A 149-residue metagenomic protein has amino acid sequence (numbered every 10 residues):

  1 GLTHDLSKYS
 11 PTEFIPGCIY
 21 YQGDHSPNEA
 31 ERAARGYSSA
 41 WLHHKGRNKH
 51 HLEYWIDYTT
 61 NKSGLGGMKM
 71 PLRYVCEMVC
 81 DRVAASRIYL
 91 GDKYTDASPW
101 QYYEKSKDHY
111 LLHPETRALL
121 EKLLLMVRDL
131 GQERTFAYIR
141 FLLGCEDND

Functional and structural regions predicted by a protein language model:
G1-D149: Metal-dependent phosphohydrolase cores
